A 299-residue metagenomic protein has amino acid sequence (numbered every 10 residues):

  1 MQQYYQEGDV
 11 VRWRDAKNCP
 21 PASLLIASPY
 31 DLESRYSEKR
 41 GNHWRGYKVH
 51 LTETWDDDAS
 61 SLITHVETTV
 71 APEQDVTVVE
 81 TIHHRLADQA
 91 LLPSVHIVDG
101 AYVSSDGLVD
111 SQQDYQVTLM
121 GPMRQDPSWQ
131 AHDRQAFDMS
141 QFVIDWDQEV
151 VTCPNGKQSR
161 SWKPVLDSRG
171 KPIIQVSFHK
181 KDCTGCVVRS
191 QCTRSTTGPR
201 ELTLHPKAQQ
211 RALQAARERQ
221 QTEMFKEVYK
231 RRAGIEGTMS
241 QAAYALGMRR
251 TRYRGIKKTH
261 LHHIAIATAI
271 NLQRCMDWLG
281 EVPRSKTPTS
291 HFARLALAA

Functional and structural regions predicted by a protein language model:
M1-A299: Anion-binding and metal-coordination hotspots
